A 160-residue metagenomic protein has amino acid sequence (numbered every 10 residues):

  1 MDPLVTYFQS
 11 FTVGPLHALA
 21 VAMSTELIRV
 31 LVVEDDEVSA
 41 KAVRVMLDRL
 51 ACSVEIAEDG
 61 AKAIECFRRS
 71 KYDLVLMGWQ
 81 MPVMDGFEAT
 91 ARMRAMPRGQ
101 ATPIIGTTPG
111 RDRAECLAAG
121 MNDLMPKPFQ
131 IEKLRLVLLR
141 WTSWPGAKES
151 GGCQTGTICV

Functional and structural regions predicted by a protein language model:
E34: Conserved acidic carboxylate
K41-R49: Charged docking surfaces used in two-component/phosphorelay signaling
I56-E65, G86: Helix N-cap/capping motif at the beta->alpha junctions
E65, F87-Q100: Short amphipathic alpha-helix used as the core "switch/output" element in two-component signaling
G78: Active-site residues of response regulator receiver
M81: Receiver (REC) domain active-site loop signature in two-component systems and cognate sites in sensor histidine kinases
I105-T108: Hydrophobic/aromatic residues positioned on beta-strands within the core alpha/beta folds
A114, F129-L138: C-terminal output helix
